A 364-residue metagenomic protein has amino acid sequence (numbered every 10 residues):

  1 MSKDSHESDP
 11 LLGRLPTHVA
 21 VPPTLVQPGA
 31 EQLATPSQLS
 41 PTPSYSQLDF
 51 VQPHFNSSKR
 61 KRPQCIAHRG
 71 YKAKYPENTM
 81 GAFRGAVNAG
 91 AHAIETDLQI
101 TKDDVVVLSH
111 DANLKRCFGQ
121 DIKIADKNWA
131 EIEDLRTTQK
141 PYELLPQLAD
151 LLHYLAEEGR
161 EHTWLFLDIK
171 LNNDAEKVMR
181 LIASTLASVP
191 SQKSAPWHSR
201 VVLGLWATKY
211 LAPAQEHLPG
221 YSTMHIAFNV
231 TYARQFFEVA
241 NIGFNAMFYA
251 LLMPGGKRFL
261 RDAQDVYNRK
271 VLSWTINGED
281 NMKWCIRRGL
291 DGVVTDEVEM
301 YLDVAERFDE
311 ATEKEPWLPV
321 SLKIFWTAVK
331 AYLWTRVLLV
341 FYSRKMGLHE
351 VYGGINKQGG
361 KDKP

Functional and structural regions predicted by a protein language model:
K3-V51, M224-P364: C-terminal active-site rim and adjoining tail of enzyme catalytic domains
L39-N56, H110-H217, M247, D265 (+1 more regions): Metal-dependent phosphodiesterase/phospholipase catalytic core, i.e., the His/Asp/Glu-rich active-site region
Q64-I66, A93, H162-F166, R200-G204 (+4 more regions): Structural preference for beta-strand elements that scaffold enzyme active sites
H68, A86, D97, I132 (+7 more regions): Conserved, mostly hydrophobic/aromatic
G70, Q99-T101, D111-A112, K170-N172 (+5 more regions): Active-site beta-loop-alpha junctions enriched in small/polar residues
M80, R84, A212, R234-Q235 (+1 more regions): Alpha-helical segments flanking ligand/cofactor-binding loops in enzyme cores
A82-I100, V239-F244: Catalytic domains of carbohydrate-active enzymes, especially glycoside hydrolases
D104: Phosphate/adenylate-binding glycine loop and adjacent helical scaffold
